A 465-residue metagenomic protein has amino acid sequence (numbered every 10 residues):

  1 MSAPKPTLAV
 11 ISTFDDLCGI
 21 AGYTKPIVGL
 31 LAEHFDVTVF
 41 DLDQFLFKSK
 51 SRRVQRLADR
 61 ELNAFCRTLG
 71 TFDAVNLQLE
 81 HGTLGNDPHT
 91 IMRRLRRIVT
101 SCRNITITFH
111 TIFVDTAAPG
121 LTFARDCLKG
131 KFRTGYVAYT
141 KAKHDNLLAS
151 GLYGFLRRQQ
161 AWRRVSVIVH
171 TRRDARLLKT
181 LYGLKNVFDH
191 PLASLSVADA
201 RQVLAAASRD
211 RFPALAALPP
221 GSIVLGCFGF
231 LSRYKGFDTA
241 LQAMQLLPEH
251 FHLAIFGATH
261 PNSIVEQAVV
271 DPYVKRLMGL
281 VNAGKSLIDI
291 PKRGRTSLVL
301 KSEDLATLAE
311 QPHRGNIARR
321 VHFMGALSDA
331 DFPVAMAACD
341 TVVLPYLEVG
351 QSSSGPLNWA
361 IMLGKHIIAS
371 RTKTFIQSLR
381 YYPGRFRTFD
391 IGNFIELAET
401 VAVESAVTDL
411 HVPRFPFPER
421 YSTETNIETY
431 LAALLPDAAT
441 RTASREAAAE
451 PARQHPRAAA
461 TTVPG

Functional and structural regions predicted by a protein language model:
T24, L225, A240-L241, L253 (+3 more regions): A structural motif in glycosyltransferase catalytic domains
R97, A124-V167: Membrane-proximal helix-turn-helix segments that form the acceptor-binding/catalytic region of lipid-linked
R158-R164, D174-A206, P220: Helix-loop-beta element that forms the nucleotide-linked donor phosphate-binding surface in glycosyltransferases
R211-K235, L241, L253-T259: Conserved donor-binding/catalytic core segment of Leloir-type glycosyltransferases
S222, Q267-A330: Nucleotide-activated donor-binding/catalytic signature segment of Leloir-type glycosyltransferases, i.e., the conserved
T341-V342, I361-M362, H366-R371: Short hydrophobic beta-strand element within catalytic cores of glycosyltransferases and related nucleotide-activated
I376-V403, E424: Change "using UDP/GDP/dTDP sugars" to "using nucleotide sugars
A406-T442: A charged, aromatic-enriched C-terminal amphipathic alpha-helix characteristic of glycosyltransferases across folds
